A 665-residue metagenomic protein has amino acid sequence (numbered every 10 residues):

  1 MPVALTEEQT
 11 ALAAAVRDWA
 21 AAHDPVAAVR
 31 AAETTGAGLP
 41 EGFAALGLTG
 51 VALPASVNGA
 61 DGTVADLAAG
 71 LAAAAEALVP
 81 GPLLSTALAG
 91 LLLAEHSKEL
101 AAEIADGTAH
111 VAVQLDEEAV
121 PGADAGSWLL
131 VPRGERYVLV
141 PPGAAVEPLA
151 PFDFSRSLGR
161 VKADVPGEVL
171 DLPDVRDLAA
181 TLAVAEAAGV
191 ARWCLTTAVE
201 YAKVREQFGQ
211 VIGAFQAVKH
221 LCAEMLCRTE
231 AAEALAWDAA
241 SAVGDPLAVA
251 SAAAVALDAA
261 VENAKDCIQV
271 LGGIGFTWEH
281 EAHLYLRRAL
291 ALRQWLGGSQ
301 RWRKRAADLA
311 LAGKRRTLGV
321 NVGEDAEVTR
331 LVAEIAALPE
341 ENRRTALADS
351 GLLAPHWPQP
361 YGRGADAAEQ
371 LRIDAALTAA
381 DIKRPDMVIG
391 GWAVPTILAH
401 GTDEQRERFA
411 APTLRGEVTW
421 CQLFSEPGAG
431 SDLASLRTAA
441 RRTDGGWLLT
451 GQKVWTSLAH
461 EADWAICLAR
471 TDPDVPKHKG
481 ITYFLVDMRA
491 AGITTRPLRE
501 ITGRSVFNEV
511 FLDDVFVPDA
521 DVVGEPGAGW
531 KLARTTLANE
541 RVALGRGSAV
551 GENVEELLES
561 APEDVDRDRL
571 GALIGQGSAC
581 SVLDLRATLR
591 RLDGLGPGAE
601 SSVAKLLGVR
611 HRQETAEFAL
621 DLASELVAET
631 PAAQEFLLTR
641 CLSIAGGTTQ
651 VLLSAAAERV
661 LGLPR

Functional and structural regions predicted by a protein language model:
M1-A77, R301-V388, L398, R408 (+3 more regions): Amphipathic, small/basic residue-rich leader segments at the start of a protein or domain
P2, L88, I274-A337, A368 (+3 more regions): Glycine-rich phosphate/cofactor-binding loops in nucleotide/flavin-utilizing enzymes
P2, P25-T34, L226-V255, Q269-L271 (+2 more regions): C-terminal helix-coil-helix/basic helical segment that borders enzyme active sites and/or dimer interfaces and provides
P2-A14, D18, V146-E230, G319-G323 (+5 more regions): Glycine-rich beta->alpha junctions and the first turn(s) of the following alpha-helix
V29, D106-D116, V131, G416-F424 (+1 more regions): A short, Trp-centered hydrophobic/proline-enriched beta-strand micro-motif
A44-A101, L352-A411, R415-G416, L458 (+8 more regions): Internal helix-loop-helix
A112-L158, L398, T450-R496: A short core secondary-structure module
A188, L195, F208-G313, P631: Extended, hydrophobic interaction surfaces within ordered domains
